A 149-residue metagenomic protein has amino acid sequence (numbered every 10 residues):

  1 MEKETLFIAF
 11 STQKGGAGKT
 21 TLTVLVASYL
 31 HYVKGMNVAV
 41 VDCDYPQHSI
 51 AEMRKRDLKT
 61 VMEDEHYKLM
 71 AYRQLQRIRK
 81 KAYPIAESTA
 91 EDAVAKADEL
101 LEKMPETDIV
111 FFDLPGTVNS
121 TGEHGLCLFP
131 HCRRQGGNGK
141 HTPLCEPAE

Functional and structural regions predicted by a protein language model:
M1-T12: Extreme N-terminal, non-catalytic leader segments that precede Walker-type/kinase nucleotide-binding cores
I8-A9, Y32, L126, P130: Generic, low-specificity signal for short hydrophobic/alpha-helical stretches with a mild N-terminal bias, encompassing
S11-A17, Y32-F111, G116: P-loop/Walker-type NTP enzyme "switch/lid" segment
T21-L22: Hydrophobic positions on the alpha1 helix immediately C-terminal to the Walker A/P-loop
L25, Y29: Active-site signature of alpha/beta-hydrolase-fold catalytic machinery across serine- and Asp/Cys-nucleophile hydrolases
A39, I109-E149: Conserved catalytic-core segment of NTP-binding enzymes
